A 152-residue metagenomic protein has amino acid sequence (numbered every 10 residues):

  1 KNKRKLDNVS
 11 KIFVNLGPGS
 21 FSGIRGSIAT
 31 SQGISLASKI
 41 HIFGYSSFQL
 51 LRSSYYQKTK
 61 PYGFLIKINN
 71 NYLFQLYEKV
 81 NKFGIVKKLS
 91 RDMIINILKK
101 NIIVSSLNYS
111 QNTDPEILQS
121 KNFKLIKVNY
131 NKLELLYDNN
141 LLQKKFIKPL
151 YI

Functional and structural regions predicted by a protein language model:
K1-V14, I102-S105: N-terminal beta-alpha supersecondary unit
N2, A37, N139-N140: Change "in soluble alpha/beta enzymes" to "in soluble alpha/beta proteins
N8, K39-I40, K58-P61: Short coil/turn connectors at secondary-structure junctions
K11-S47: DPxDG-like acidic metal-binding loop motif
S46-I152: Oxyanion-binding and handling regions
